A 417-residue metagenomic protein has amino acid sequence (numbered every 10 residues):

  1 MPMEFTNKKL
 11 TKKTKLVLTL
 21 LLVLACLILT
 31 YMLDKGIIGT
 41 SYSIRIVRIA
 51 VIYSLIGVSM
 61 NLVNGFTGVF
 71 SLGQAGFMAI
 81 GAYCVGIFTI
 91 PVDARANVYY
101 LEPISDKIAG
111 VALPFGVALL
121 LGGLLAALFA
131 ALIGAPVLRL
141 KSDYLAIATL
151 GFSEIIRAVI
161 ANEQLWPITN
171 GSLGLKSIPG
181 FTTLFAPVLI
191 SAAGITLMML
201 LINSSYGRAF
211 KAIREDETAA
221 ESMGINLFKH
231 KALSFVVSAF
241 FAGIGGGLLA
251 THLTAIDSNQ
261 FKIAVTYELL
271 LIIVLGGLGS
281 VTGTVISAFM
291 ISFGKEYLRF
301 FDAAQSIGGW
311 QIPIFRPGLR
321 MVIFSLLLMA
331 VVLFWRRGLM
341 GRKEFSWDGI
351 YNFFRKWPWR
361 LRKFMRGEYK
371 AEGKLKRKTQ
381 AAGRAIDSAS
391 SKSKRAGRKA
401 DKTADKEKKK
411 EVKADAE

Functional and structural regions predicted by a protein language model:
P2-E417: Transmembrane alpha-helices and adjacent helix-loop boundaries
